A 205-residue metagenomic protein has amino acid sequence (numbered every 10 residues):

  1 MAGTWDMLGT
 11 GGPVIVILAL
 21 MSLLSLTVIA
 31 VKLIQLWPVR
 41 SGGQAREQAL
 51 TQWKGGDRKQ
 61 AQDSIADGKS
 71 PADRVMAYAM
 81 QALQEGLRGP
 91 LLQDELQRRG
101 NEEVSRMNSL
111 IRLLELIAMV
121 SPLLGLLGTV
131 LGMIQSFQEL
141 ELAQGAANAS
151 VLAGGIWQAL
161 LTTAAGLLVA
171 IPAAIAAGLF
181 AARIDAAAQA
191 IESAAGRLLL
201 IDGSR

Functional and structural regions predicted by a protein language model:
M1-E47: Hydrophobic membrane-targeting segments
T4, E103, N148: Glycine-rich, flexible loop/turn motifs
G11, I15, E103, M107-S121 (+2 more regions): Loop-to-transmembrane-helix entry motif
G12, L26, A61, M76 (+3 more regions): Residue-level signature of catalytic and energy-coupling elements of molecular machines, predominantly ATP/GTP-dependent
I15-V28, E115-P122, V169-A173: Alpha-helical transmembrane segments of integral membrane proteins
R40-L124, L131, Q135-G145, G178-R205: Predominantly long cytosolic amphipathic alpha-helical stalk/bundle segments
S150-A181: Pore-lining and gate-forming transmembrane alpha-helices of multi-pass membrane transport proteins
